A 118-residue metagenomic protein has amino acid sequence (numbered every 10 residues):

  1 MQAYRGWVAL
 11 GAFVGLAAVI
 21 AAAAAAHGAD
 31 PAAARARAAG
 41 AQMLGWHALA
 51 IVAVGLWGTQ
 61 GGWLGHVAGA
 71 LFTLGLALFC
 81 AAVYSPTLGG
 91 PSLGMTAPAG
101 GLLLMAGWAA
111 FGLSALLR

Functional and structural regions predicted by a protein language model:
M1-R118: Polytopic transmembrane helical bundles with strong interfacial aromatic enrichment
